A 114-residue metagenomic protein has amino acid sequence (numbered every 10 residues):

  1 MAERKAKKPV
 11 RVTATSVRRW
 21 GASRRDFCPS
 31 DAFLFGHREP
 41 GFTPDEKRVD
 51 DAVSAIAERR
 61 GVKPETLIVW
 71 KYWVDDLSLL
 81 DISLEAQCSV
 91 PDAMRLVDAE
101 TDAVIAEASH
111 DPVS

Functional and structural regions predicted by a protein language model:
M1-R60, L80-D81, Q87-D92, A99 (+1 more regions): N-terminal interaction/assembly modules
R59-L77: Short amphipathic alpha helix immediately N-terminal
V69, I82-S83: Hydrophobic positions on the alpha-helical face of helix-turn-helix-like DNA-binding modules
